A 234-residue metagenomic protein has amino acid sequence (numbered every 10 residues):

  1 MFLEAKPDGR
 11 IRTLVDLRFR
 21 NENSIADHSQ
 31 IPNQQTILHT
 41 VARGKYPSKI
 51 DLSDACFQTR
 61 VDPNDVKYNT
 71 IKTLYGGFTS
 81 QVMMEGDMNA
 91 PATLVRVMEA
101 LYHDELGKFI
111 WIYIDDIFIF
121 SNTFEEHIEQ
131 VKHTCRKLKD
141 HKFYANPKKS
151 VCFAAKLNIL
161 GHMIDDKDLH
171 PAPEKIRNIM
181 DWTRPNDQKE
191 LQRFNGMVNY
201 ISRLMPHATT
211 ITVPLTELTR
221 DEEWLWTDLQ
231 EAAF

Functional and structural regions predicted by a protein language model:
M1-F234: Retroelement reverse transcriptase polymerase core
